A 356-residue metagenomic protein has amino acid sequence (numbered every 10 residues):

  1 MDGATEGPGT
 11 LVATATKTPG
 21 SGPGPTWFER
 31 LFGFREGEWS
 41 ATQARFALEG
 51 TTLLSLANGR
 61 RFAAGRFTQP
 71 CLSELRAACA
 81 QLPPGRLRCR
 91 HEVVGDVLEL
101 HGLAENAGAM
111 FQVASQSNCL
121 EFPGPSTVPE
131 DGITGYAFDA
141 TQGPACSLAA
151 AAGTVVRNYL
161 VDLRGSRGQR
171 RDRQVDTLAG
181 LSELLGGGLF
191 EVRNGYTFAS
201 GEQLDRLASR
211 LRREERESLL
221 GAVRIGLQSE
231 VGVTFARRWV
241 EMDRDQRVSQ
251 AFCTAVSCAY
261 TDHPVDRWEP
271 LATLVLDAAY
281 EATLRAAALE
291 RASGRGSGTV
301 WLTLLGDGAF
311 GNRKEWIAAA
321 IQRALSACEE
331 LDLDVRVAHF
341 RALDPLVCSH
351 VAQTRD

Functional and structural regions predicted by a protein language model:
M1-V300, G306-D356: Macrodomain-like recognition of ADP-ribose-binding/processing modules
